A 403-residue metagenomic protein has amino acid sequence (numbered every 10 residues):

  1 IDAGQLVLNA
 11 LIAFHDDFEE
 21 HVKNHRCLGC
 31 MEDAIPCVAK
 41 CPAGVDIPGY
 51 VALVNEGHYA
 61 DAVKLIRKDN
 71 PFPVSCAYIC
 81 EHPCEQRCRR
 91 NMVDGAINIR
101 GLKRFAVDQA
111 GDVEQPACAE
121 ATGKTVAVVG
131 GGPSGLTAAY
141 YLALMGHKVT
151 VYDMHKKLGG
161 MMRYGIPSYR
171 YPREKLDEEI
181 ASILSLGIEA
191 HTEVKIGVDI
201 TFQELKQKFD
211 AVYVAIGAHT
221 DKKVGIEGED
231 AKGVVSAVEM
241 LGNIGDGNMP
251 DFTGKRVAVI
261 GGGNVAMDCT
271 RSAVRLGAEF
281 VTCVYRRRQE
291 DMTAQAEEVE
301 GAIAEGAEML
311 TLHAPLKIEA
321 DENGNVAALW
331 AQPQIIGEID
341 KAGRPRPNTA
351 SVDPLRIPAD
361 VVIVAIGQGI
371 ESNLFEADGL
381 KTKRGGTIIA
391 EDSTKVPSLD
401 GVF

Functional and structural regions predicted by a protein language model:
I1-T125, R173, V212-D230, A320-V326 (+5 more regions): Ferredoxin-type iron-sulfur electron-transfer modules and their immediate structural context
P71, G132-P133, K157, G263-V265 (+1 more regions): Residue-level detector of alpha-helix initiation sites
T122-T125, E193, T253-V257, L312 (+2 more regions): Phosphate-coordination loops involved in phosphoryl transfer and adenosine-cofactor binding
K124-T150, A266-V274: N-terminal Rossmann-like FAD-binding beta1-loop-alpha1 element of flavoenzymes
V126-V128, V149, V257, V281 (+1 more regions): Conserved hydrophobic helix-helix packing surfaces used for dimerization/oligomerization
K148-V151, H155-L186, A190, G242 (+1 more regions): Rossmann-like dinucleotide-binding cores of NAD(P)H-dependent redox enzymes
T192-K206, L312-G324, I335-G337: A conserved short coil-to-beta-strand element within the FAD-binding core of flavoproteins
D230-K255, I339-F403: FAD-site-proximal beta/loop scaffold in flavoenzymes
